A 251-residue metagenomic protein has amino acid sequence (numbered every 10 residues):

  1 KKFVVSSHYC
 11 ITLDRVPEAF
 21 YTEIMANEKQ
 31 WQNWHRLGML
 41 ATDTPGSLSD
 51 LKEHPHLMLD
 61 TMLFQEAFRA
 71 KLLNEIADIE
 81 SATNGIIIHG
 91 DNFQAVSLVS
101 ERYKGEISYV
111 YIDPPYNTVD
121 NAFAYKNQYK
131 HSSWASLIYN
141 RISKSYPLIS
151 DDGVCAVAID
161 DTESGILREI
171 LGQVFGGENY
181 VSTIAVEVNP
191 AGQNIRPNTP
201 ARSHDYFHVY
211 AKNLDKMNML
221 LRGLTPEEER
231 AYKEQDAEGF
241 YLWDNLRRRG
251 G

Functional and structural regions predicted by a protein language model:
K1-S108, T118-S132, N140: DnaQ-like (DEDDh/DEDDy) 3′-5′ exonuclease domain used for proofreading and 3′-end trimming on nucleic acids
H8-F20, S182-T199: Short, surface-exposed recognition loops and adjoining beta-strand edges that mediate ligand/DNA contacts, enriched
V99, D120-Y125, L167-E169, I195-R196 (+1 more regions): Short, solvent-exposed loop/turn and secondary-structure capping segments
E101-K104, E169-G177, A201-R202: Short, surface-exposed basic-aromatic patches at helix termini and helix-loop junctions that form
Y116-N117, D161-S164, V188-A191, N213-M217: Conserved nucleotide-binding/hydrolysis micro-motifs of P-loop NTPases
H131-A185: Conserved Class I SAM-dependent methyltransferase catalytic core
A191-G250: Flexible, glycine-/basic-rich loop-and-beta segments that form/coincide with the SAM-dependent methyltransferase
